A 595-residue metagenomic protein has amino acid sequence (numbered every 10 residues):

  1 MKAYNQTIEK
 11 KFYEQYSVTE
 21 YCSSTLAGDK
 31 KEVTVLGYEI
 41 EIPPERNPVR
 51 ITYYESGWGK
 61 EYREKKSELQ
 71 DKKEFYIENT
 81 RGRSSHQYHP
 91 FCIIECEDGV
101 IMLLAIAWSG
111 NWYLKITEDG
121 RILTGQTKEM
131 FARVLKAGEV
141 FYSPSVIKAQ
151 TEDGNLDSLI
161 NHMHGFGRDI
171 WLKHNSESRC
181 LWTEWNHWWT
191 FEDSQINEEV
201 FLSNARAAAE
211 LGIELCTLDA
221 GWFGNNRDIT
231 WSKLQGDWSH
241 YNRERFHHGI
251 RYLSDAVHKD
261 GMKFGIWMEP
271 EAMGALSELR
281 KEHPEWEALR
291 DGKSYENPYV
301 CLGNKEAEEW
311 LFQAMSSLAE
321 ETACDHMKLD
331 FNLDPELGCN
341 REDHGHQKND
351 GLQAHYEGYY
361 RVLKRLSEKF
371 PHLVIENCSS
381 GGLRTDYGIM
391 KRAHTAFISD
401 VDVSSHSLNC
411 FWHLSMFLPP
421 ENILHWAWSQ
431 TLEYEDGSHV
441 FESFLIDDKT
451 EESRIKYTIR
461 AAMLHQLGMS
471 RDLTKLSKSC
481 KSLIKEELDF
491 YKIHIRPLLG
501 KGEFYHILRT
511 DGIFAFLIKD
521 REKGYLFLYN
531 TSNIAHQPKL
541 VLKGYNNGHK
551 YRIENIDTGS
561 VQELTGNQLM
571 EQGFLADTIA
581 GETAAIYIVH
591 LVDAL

Functional and structural regions predicted by a protein language model:
M1-G120, E129-A132, Y551-E563: Polysaccharide-binding surfaces and accessory modules of carbohydrate-active proteins
S84-H86, C92-I94, L508-N547, I588: Carbohydrate-binding surface patches
R133-E152, E582-H590: Short Pro-Gly-centered flexible turn/kink motifs
G138, V257, D330, I375 (+3 more regions): Conserved, mostly hydrophobic/aromatic
S176, C180-S316, H326, E336: Aromatic-lined carbohydrate-binding/catalytic grooves of carbohydrate-active enzymes
G274-E309, Q313, Y356-T474: Glycan-recognition surfaces
I459-Y505: Catalytic cores of secreted or luminal carbohydrate-active enzymes
L564-L595: C-terminal beta-strand-rich structural cap/linker in extracellular carbohydrate-active enzymes
